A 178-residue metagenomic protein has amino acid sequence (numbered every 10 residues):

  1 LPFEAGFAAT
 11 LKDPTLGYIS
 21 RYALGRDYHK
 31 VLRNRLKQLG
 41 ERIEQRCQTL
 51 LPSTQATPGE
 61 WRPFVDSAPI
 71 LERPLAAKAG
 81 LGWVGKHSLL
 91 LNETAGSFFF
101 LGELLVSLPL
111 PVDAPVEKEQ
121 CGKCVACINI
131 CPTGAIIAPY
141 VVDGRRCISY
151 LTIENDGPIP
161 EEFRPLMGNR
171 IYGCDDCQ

Functional and structural regions predicted by a protein language model:
L1-Q120, I159: Auxiliary alpha/beta "docking" domains used to position bulky ligands
E44, Q48, L105, P109-L110 (+4 more regions): Hydrophobic/aromatic-lined pockets within catalytic cores
S107-V112, V142-D156: A short, charged helix-loop
P115-C121, V125, V141, G168: Processing junctions and N-termini across compartments
Q120, I130, D156-D176: A conserved active-site cap/scaffold subdomain adjacent to cofactor or substrate pockets
A126-S149, R170-Q178: Iron-sulfur cluster-binding cysteine motifs and their immediate structural context in ferredoxin-like electron-transfer
